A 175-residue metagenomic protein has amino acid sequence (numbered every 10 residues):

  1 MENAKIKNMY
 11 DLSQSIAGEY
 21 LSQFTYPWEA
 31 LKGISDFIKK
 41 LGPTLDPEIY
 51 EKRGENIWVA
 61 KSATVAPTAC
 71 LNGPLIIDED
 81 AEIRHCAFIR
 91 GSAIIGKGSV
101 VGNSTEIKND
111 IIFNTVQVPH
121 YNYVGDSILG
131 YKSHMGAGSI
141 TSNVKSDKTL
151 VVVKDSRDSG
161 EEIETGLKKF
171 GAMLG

Functional and structural regions predicted by a protein language model:
M1-N56, K61: Terminal amphipathic alpha-helical/low-complexity segments used for targeting or macromolecular assembly
S15, E51-R53, V65, I89 (+1 more regions): A generic, residue-level signal for flexible/boundary positions that often mark functional hotspots
G42, A69-L174: Flexible, glycine/small-residue-enriched loop-and-beta-strand segment within the central core of proteins
